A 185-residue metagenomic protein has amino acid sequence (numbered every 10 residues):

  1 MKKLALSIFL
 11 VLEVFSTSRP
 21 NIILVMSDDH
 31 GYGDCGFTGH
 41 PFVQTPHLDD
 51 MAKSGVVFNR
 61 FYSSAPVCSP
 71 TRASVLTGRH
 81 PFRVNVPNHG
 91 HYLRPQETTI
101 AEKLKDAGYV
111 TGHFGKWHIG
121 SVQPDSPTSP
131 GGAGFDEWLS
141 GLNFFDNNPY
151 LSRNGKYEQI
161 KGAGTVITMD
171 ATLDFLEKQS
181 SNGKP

Functional and structural regions predicted by a protein language model:
K2-L4, F15-P185: Formylglycine-dependent sulfatase
L6-I8: Sec-dependent N-terminal signal peptides
V11-E13: N-terminal signal peptide c-region/cleavage motif recognized by signal peptidases
